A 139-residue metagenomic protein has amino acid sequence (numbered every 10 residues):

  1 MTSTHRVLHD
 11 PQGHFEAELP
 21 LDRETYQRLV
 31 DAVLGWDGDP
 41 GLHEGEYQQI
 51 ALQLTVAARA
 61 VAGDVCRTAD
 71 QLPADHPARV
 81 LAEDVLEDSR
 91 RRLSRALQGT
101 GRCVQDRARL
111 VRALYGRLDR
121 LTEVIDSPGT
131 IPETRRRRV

Functional and structural regions predicted by a protein language model:
T2-I50: Short terminal alpha-helical segments
E16-R23, E44-T55, D75-E83, G101-V104 (+1 more regions): Amphipathic, non-membrane alpha-helical segments in soluble helical-bundle scaffolds
V33-L42, V65-L72, R92-G99, L118-I125: Secondary-structure edge/capping motif, primarily at the C-terminal ends of alpha-helices and the immediately following
T55-V104: Amphipathic protein-protein interaction modules
D84-V139: Amphipathic alpha-helical binding modules
